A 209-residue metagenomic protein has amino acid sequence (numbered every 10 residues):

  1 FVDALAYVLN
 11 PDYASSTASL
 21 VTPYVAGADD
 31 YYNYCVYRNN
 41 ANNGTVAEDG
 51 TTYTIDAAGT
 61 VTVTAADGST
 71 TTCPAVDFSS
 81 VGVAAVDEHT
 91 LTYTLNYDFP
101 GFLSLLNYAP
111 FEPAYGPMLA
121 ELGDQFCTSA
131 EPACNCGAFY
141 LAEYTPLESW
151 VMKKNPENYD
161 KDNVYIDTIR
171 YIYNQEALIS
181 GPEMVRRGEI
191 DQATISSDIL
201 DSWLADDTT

Functional and structural regions predicted by a protein language model:
F1-N43, Y53, T92, S180-R187: Aromatic- and charge-enriched surface segment that lines or borders ligand/interaction sites
V2-A6, S80, S149, P182 (+2 more regions): Extracytoplasmic/secreted envelope proteins and their assembly/folding machinery, especially bacterial periplasmic
A6-A14, D98-P100, N107, F111 (+4 more regions): Sec-exported extracytoplasmic/periplasmic mature domains
S16, A28-D29, N43, D49-T51 (+4 more regions): Intrinsic-disorder/low-complexity loop/linker signature
A57-A58, T62-S79, H89, L95-T168: Gly/Pro-rich hinge or "lid" segments in bacterial periplasmic/extracellular proteins
G82-A84: Exposed beta-sheet edge/beta-hairpin loop segments within beta-rich domains
D87-H89, Y97-F99, E143-E148, P156 (+4 more regions): Short, flexible loop/turn elements at secondary-structure junctions
Y108, E157-W203: Ligand-site clamp/hinge motif
